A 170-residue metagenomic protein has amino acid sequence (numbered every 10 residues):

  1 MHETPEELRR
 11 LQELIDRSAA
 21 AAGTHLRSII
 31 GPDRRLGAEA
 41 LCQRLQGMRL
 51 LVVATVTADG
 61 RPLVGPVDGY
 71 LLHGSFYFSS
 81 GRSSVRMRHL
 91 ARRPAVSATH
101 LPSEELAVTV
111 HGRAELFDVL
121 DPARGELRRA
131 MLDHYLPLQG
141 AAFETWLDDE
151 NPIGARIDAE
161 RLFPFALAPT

Functional and structural regions predicted by a protein language model:
M1-R35, S103-T170: Charged, gly/pro-rich active-site loop segments
H25-T55: Short, conserved active-site entrance elements at the starts or edges of catalytic domains
G37-A40, V64-G65, S83, A141-F143: A generic local structural motif
E39, Q43-Q46, R88, R129 (+1 more regions): Replace "anionic and nucleotidyl ligands
L45-Q46, A91-R92, D148: Alpha-helix boundary recognition
M48-R82, R88, V96-H100, T109-V110: Short beta-strand segments
R49-L50, A95, L136, L162: Generic structural signal for secondary-structure transition and capping sites
